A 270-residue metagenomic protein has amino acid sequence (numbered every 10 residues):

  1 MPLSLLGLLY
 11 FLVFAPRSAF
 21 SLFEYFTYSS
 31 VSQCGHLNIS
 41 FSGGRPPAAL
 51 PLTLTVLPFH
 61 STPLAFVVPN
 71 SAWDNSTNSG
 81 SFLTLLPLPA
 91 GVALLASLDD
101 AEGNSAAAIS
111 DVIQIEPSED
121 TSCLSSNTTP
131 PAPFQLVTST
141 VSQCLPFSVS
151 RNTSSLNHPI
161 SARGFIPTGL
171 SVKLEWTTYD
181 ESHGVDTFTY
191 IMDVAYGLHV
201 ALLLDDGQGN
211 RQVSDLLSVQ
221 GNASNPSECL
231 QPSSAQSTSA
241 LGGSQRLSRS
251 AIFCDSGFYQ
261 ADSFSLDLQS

Functional and structural regions predicted by a protein language model:
M1-V13: Classical eukaryotic N-terminal signal peptides for Sec-dependent ER targeting/secretion, especially the positively
P2-S4, P69, D100: Alpha-helix initiation/capping motif
F14, I39-S42, V67-T77: General structural concept
R17-L64, P89-S97, A101-L268: Fungal extracellular Ser/Thr-rich, low-complexity intrinsically disordered regions
W73-F82, S182-F188: Aromatic sugar-binding surface patches on proteins that engage polysaccharides or sugar-phosphate polymers
T84-P87: Marks the mature luminal ectodomains of secretory-pathway proteins
